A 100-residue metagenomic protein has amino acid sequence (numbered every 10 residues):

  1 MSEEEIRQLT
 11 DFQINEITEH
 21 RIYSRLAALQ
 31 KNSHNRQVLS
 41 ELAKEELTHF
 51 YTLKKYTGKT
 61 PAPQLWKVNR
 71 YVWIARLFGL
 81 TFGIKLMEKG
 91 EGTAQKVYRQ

Functional and structural regions predicted by a protein language model:
M1-Q100: Non-heme di-metal
